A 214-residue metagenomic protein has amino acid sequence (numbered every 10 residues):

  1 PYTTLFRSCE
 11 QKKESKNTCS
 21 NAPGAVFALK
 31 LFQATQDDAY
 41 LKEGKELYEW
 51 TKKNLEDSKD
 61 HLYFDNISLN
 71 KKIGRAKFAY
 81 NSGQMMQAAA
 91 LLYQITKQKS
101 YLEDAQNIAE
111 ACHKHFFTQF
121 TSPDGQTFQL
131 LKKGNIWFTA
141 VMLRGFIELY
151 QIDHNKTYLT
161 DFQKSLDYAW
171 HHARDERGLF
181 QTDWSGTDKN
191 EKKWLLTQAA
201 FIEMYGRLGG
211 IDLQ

Functional and structural regions predicted by a protein language model:
P1-L5: Short, small-residue-biased leader/transition segments that mark boundaries at the very start of proteins
F6-C19: Asp-box/WD-like beta-propeller blade repeats and closely related beta-sheet repeat scaffolds
R7-E10, F64-K72, F116-F128: Acidic/His metal-coordination segments adjacent to aromatic residues that form catalytic metal sites in metalloenzymes
K16, S100, Q106-N107, A111-Q214: CBM-like carbohydrate-recognition segments
N21-F32, A39-A89: Active-site cradle of extracellular carbohydrate-active enzymes
A34, K53-N54, I95, A111-H115 (+1 more regions): Residue position in alpha-helical solenoids
